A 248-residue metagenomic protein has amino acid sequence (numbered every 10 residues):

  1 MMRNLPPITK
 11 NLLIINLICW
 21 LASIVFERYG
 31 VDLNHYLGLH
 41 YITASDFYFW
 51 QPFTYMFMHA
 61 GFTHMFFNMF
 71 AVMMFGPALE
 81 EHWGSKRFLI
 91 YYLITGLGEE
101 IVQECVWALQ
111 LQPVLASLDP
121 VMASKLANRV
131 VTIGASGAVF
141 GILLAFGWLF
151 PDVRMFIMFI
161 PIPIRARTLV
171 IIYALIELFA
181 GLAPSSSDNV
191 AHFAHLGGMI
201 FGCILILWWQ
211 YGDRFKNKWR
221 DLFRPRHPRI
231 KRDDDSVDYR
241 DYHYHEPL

Functional and structural regions predicted by a protein language model:
M1-L21, K86, A116-A127, E177-L248: C-terminal transmembrane module of polytopic alpha-helical membrane proteins
L17-L33: Alpha-helical transmembrane segments of multi-pass membrane proteins
Y29-D32, F150-I160, Y211-R220: Juxtamembrane/interfacial segments flanking transmembrane helices
V31-F57, S124: Extracytosolic (periplasmic/ER-lumenal) interhelical loops and adjacent juxtamembrane/interface segments of multi-pass
P52-W148, L182-G197: Transmembrane helix-loop-helix
M74, A78-L79, G147-D152, I204-D213: Structural signal for the C-terminal ends of transmembrane alpha-helices and the immediately following loop
